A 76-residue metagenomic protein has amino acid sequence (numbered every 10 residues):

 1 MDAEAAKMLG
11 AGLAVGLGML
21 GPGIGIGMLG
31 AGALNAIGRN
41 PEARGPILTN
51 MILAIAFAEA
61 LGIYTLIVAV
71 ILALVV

Functional and structural regions predicted by a protein language model:
M1-V76: Hydrophobic, small-residue-rich transmembrane alpha-helices and their short perimembrane loops in multi-pass membrane
